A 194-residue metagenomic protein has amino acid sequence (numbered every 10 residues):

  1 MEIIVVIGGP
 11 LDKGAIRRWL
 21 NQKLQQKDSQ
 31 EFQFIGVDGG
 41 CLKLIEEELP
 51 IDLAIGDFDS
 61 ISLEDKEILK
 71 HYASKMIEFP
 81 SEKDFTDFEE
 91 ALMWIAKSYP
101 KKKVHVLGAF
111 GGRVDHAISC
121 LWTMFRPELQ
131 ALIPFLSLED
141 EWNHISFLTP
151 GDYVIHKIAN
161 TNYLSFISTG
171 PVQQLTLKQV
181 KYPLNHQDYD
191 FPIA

Functional and structural regions predicted by a protein language model:
M1-L69: N-terminal beta-strand-loop-alpha-helix module at the start of alpha/beta ligand-binding or catalytic domains
V5-G8, D38, L107-A109, E139 (+1 more regions): Short beta-strand segments
K13-I16, F85-F88, R113-I118: Short glycine/serine/threonine-rich phosphate/pyrophosphate-binding segments that cradle anionic phosphate groups
R18-Q25, L49-P50, L121-R126, Y153-V154 (+1 more regions): Short, solvent-exposed amphipathic alpha-helical segments in soluble enzyme and RNA/protein-processing domains
K70-P80, A131-L136, T161-F166: A glycine-rich helix N-cap at a beta->alpha junction
M76-Y99: Short phosphate-binding loop-to-helix
K103-Y153: Anionic-ligand-binding alpha/beta catalytic cores of soluble enzymes and soluble regulatory domains that recognize
N143, L148-A194: Long, charged alpha-helical interface segments
